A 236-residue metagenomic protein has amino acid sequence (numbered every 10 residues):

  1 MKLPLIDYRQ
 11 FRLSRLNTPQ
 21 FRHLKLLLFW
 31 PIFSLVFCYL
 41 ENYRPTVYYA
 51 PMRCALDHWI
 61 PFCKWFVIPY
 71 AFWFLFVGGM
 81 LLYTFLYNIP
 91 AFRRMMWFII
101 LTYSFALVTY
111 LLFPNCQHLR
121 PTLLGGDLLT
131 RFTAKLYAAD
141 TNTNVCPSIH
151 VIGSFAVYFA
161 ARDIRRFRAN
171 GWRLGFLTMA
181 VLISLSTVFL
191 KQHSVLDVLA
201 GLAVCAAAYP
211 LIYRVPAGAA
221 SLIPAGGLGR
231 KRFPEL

Functional and structural regions predicted by a protein language model:
K2-V77, L124-L129, T133, F233-L236: N-terminal transmembrane-helix/juxtamembrane module of multi-pass inner/ER membrane proteins
R22-L26, W30, V67, R94-M95 (+2 more regions): Residue-level signature of transmembrane alpha-helical entry/exit and packing/kink sites in multi-pass membrane
S34-V36, Y103-L111, T178-V188: Aromatic-anchored segments of alpha-helical transmembrane domains
E41-D57, F85-G171, I212, A219-L236: Membrane-interface loops
V67-L82, I100, S104, G153: Hydrophobic alpha-helical transmembrane segments
F76-L81, S154-A160, T178-S186: Hydrophobic, membrane-inserted alpha-helices
P121-L123, N142-C146, L182-P210: Interfacial helix-loop-helix junctions of multi-pass membrane proteins
R168-V181: Short hydrophobic alpha-helices at membrane interfaces in multi-pass membrane enzymes
